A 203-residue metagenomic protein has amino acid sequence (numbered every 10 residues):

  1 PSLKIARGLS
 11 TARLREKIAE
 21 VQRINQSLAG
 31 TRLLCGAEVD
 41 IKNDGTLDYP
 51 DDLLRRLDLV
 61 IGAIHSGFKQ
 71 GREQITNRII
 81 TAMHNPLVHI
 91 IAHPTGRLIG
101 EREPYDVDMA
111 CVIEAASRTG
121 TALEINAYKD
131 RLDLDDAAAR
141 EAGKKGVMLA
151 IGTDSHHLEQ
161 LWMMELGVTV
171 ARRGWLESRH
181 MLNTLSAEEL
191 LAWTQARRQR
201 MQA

Functional and structural regions predicted by a protein language model:
P1-R32, I41-A203: Charged catalytic cores and adjacent phosphate/nucleic-acid-binding surfaces used for phosphate/nucleic-acid chemistry
E38: Two-metal-ion RNase H-like nuclease active-site motif
